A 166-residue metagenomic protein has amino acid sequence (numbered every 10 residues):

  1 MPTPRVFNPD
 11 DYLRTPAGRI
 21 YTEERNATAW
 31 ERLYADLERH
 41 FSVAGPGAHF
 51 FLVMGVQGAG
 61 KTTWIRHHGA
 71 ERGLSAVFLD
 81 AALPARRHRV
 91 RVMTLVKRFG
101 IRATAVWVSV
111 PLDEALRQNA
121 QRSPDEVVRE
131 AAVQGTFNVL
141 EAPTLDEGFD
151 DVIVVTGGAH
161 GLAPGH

Functional and structural regions predicted by a protein language model:
P2-N8, Y12-T28, V110-H166: Conserved GTP-binding G-domain of TRAFAC-class P-loop NTPases and closely related GTPase folds
H40-G47, E71: Phosphate-binding P-loop
F50: Walker A (P-loop) ATP-phosphate-binding motif of ABC ATPase nucleotide-binding domains
V53: Hydrophobic anchor at the beta1->P-loop junction of P-loop NTPases
V56-Q57: The conserved Walker
G60: Conserved glycine(s) of the Walker
W64: Hydrophobic positions on the alpha1 helix immediately C-terminal to the Walker A/P-loop
A70-F78: Post-Walker A helix-loop "phosphate-sensing" segment adjacent to the P-loop in P-loop NTPases
